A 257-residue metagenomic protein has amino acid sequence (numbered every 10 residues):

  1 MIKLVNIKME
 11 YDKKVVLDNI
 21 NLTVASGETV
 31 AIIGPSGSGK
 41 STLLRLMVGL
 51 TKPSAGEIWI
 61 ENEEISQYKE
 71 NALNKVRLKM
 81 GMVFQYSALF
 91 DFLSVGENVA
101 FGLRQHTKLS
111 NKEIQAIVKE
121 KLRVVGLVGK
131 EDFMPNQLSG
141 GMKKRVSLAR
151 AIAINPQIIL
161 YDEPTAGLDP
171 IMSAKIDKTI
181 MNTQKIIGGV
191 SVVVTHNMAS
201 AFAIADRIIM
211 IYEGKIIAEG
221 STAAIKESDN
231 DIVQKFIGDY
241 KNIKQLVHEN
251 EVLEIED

Functional and structural regions predicted by a protein language model:
I33-P35: The feature captures the beta-strand-to-loop junction immediately N-terminal to the Walker
V48: Helix-to-loop junction immediately C-terminal to a conserved catalytic motif
E64, N111-G129: Conserved ABC ATPase "signature" region
M134-L138, M142: Conserved ABC ATPase signature
A153-Q157: A short, proline-enriched helix->beta-strand linker immediately N-terminal to the Walker B motif in ABC-type P-loop
I159-D162: Catalytic Walker B motif of ABC-type/P-loop ATPase nucleotide-binding domains
